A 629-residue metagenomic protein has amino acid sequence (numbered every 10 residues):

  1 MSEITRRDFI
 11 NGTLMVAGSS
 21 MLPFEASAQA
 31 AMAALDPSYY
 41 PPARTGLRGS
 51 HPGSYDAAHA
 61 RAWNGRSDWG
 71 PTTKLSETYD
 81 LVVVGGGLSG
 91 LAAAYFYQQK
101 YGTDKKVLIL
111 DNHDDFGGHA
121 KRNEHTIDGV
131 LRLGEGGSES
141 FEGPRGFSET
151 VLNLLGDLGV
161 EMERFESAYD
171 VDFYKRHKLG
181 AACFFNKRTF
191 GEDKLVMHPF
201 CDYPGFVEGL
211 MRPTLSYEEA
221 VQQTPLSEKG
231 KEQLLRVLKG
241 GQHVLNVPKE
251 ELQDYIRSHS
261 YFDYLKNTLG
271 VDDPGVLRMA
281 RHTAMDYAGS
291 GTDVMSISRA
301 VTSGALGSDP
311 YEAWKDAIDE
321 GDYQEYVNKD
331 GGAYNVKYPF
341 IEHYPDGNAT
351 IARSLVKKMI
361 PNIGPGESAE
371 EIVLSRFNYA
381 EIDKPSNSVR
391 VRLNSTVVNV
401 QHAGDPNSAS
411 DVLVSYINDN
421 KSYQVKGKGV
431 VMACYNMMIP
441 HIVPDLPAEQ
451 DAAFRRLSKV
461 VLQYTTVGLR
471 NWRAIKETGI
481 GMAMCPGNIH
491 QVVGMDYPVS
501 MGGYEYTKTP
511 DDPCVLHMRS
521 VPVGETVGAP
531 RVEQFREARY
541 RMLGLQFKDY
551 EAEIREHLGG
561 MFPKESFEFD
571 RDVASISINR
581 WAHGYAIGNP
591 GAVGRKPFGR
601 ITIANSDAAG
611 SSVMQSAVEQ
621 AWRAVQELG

Functional and structural regions predicted by a protein language model:
S2-L81, Q99-D104: Extreme N-terminal leader/targeting segments of oxidoreductases
A34-G70, E124, K187-T189, D193-K194 (+3 more regions): Conserved flavin/dinucleotide-binding core of flavoenzymes
Y40-A43, G118-E149, T302-Y334: Glycine-rich active-site loop/strand segments that organize a redox cofactor
S50, A57, S67-Y255: N-terminal glycine-rich phosphate/pyrophosphate-binding loop and immediately adjacent elements
D80-A92, L110-H113, V397, G429-N436 (+4 more regions): Conserved beta-strand->loop/alpha-helix structural units within folded catalytic cores of enzymes with alpha/beta
G134-R145, V247-D254, K337-D346, D451-R456 (+2 more regions): Active-site rim elements
P225-S395, P406-A409: Active-site/ligand-binding neighborhood in enzyme catalytic cores
P385, V389, L393-H517, T526: Mid-domain catalytic core of redox enzymes that form a hydrophobic substrate pocket/lid adjacent to a catalytic redox
